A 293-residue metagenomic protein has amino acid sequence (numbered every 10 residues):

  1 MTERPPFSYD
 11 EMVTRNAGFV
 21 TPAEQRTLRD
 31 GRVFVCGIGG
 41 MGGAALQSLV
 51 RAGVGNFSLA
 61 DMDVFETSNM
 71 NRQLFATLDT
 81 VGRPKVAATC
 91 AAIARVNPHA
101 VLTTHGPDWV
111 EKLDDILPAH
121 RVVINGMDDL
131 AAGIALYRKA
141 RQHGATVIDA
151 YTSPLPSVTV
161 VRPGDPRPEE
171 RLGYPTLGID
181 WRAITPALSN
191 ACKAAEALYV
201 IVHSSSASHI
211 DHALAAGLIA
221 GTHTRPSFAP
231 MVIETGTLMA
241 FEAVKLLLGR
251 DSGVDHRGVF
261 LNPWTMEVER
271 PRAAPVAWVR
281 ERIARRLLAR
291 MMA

Functional and structural regions predicted by a protein language model:
M1-F19, K245-A293: Phosphate-binding loop/pocket of nucleotide- and phosphate-handling active sites
D30-I38: Beta1/beta-strand and adjacent pyrophosphate-binding region of the FAD-binding site in flavoprotein oxidoreductases
M41-G42: Hydrophobic/small residue at the entry helix of a nucleotide-binding pocket
L49: Aromatic pocket-lining residues of Rossmann-like dinucleotide-binding sites
V54, L59-N97: Glycine-rich phosphate-binding loop and adjoining beta1-alpha1-beta2 segment of Rossmann-like nucleotide-binding folds
V86-V122, M127-I134: A structured beta-alpha segment of the ubiquitous adenosine-cofactor-binding alpha/beta core
A119-P230, P263-A293: E1/E1-like adenylate-forming module used to activate ubiquitin-like modifiers and sulfur-carrier proteins
T224-L247: Mid-domain beta-loop-alpha active-site segment that forms a flexible, acidic cofactor/metal-binding surface
